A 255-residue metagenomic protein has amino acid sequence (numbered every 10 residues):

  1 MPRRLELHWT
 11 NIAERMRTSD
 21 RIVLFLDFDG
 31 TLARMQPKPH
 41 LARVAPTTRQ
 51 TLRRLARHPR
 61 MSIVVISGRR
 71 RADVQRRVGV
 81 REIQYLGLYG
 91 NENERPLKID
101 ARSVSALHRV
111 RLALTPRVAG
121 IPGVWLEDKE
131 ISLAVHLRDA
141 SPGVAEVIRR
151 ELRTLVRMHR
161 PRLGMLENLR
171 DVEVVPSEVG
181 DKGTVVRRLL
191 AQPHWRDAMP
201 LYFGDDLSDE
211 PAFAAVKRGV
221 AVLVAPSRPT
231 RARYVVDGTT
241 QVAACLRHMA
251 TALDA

Functional and structural regions predicted by a protein language model:
M1-F28, L32-P39, L190-A191, A255: Non-catalytic pre-domain segments flanking phosphatase-related domains
P2-E6, S19, A45, G183-A255: Mg2+-dependent phosphoryl-transfer enzymes with acidic/Ser/Thr/Gly-rich catalytic loops
L26-D29, L88-G90, R138: Short loop/turn segments at strand-loop or loop-helix junctions that form parts of catalytic or ligand-binding pockets
T31, R71, S208: Conserved Rossmann-like nucleotide-cofactor binding loop
R34-Q36, N93-L97, A134, T230-A232: A short acidic, helix-capping loop that chelates divalent metal ions and anchors anionic groups
R43-I131: Active-site phosphate-binding/coordination module
E127-L201, L207-A215, G219, P229: Conserved acidic, metal-coordinating active-site core of Asp-based, Mg2+-dependent phosphoryl-transfer enzymes
